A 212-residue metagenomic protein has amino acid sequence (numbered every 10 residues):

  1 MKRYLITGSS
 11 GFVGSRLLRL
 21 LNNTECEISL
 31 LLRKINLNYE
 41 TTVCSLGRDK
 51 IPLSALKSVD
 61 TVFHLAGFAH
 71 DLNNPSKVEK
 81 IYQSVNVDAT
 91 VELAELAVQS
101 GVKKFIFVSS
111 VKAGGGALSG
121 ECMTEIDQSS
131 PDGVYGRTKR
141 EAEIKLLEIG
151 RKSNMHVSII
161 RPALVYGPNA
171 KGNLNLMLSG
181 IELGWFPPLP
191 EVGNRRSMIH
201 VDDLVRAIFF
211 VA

Functional and structural regions predicted by a protein language model:
R3-T24: N-terminal Rossmann NAD(P)H-binding glycine-rich loop of SDR-like oxidoreductase domains
I35-K50: Rossmann-fold cofactor-recognition segment
L46-D88, E92, L96-Q99, A113-G114: NAD(P)H-binding glycine-rich loop region in Rossmannoid oxidoreductase-like domains and their noncatalytic homologs
S84, L118-V165, A170, F186-P190: Catalytic helix-loop patch of NAD(P)-dependent Rossmann-fold dehydrogenases
V91-V134, G150: Conserved Rossmann-fold NAD(P)-dependent oxidoreductase catalytic core, especially the SDR/UDP-sugar
I159, P168-K171, V192, S197-V205: Conserved loop-to-helix N-cap of the C-terminal "lid" that shapes the substrate pocket in Rossmann-like
L178-F186, R196-A212: Alpha-helical substrate-binding/gating segment
